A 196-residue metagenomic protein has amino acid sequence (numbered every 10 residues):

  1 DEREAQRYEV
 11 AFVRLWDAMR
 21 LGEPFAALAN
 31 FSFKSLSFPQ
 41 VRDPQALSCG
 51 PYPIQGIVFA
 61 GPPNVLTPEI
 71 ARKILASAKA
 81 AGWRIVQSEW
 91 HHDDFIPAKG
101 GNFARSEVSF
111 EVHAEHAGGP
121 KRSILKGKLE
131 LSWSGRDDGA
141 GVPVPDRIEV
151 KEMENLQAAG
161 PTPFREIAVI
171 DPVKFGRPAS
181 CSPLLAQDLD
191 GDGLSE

Functional and structural regions predicted by a protein language model:
D1-F25: Short, aromatic-enriched amphipathic alpha-helices that serve as compact interaction elements
E9-F12, W16, A71-L75, K128: Extracytoplasmic/secreted envelope proteins and their assembly/folding machinery, especially bacterial periplasmic
A18-K99: A solvent-exposed, acidic/Ser-Thr-rich amphipathic alpha-helical stretch
L75, K79-G141, E149-E154: Exposed beta-sheet edge and beta->alpha loop/turn motif
M153-S182: Blade-edge motifs of beta-propeller repeat domains
G191-E196: Acidic/hydrophobic-patterned starts of short beta strands in beta-sheet-rich repeat architectures
